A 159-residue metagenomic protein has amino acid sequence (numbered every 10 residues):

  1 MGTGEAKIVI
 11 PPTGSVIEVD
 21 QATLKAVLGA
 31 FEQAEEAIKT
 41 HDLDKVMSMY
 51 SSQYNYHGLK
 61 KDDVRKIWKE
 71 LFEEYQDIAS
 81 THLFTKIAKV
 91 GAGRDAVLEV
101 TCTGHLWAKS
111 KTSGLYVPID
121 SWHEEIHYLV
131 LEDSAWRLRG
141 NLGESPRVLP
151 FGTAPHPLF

Functional and structural regions predicted by a protein language model:
M1-S48: Short, low-complexity N-terminal intrinsically disordered segments enriched in polar/charged residues
T13, V19-A22, I38-K39, E70-F72 (+2 more regions): Short secondary-structure boundary micro-motifs
Q21, E36, H57-G58, I126: Alpha-helical interaction segments
A22, G29, M47-G93, V97 (+1 more regions): Short solvent-exposed beta->alpha transition segments
H41-L43, I78, S134-W136: Loop/turn elements at helix/coil->beta-strand transitions in domains of secreted/extracellular proteins
D44, Y56, S145-R147: Flexible, glycine-rich phosphate/dinucleotide-binding loops and adjacent beta-alpha linkers at cofactor/substrate
K89-F159: Exposed beta-sheet edge and beta->alpha loop/turn motif
